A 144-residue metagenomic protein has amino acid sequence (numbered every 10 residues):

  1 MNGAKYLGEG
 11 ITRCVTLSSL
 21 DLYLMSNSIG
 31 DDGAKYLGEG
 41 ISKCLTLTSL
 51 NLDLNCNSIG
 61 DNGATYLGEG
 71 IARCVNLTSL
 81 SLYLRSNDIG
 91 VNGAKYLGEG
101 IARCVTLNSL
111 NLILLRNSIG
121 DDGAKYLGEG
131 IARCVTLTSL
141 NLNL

Functional and structural regions predicted by a protein language model:
M1, D21-I29, N51-S58, S81-D88 (+2 more regions): Concave beta-strand-loop units of leucine-rich repeat
M1-I11, D31-I41, D61-I71, G90-I101 (+1 more regions): Leucine-rich repeat
Y6, C14, Y36, C44 (+10 more regions): Tyrosine-centered aromatic motifs in long, intrinsically disordered, low-complexity repeat arrays
T12-S19, S42-S49, A72-S79, A102-S109 (+1 more regions): Leucine-rich repeat
D21, D32, D53, V75 (+4 more regions): Acidic, Ala/Val/Gly-enriched low-complexity intrinsically disordered segments
